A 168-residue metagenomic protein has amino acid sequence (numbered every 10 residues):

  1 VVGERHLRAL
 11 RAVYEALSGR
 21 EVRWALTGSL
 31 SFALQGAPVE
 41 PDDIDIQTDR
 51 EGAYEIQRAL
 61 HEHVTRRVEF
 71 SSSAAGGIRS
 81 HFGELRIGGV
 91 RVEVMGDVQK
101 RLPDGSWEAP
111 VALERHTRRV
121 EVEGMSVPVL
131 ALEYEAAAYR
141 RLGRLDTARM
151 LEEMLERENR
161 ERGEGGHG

Functional and structural regions predicted by a protein language model:
V1-A25, E152, E156-G168: Helical scaffold of the NTase/Pol beta-like nucleotidyltransferase catalytic core
R11, G77-R79, E114: Residues that act as N-cap/strand-start positions at coil-to-secondary-structure junctions
V13-I44, T48-R50, E55-Q57: Active-site nucleotide-donor binding segment shared across nucleotidyl transfer reactions
E15, F82-G83, R118: Residue-level detector of beta-strand structural context in well-folded domains
S18, R86, E121: Anion (oxyanion) recognition and catalysis
T48-A59, G76-F82, R86: Internal catalytic or translocation cores that form aromatic/hydrophobic pockets or channels for amphipathic metabolites
T65-L102: Conserved catalytic core of two-metal-ion nucleotidyltransferases
L102-G168: Catalytic cores of NTP-dependent nucleotidyl/adenyl transfer enzymes across multiple folds
